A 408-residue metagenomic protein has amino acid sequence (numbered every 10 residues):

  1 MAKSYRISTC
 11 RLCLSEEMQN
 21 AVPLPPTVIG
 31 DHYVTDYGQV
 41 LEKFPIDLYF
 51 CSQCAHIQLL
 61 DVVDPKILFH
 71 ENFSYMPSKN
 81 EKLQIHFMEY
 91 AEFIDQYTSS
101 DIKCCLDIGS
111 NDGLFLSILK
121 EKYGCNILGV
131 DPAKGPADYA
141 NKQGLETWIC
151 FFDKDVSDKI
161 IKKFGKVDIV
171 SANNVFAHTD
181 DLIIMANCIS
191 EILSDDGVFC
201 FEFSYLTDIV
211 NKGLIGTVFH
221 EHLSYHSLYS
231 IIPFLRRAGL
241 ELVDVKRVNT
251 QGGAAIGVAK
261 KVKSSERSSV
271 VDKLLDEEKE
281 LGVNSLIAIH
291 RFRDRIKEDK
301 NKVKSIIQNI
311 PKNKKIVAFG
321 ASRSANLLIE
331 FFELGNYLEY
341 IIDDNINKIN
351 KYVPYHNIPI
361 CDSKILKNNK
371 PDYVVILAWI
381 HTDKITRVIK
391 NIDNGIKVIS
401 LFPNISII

Functional and structural regions predicted by a protein language model:
A2-E81, K246, I256: N-terminal juxtadomain amphipathic helix that follows a signal peptide/anchor or precedes a small N-terminal auxiliary
L41-Y139, L214, F219, S224 (+2 more regions): Extended interfacial segments that mediate partner engagement and assembly in macromolecular machines
I94, I118, K263-I408: Hydrophobic, well-ordered beta-alpha structural blocks that scaffold small-molecule cofactor pockets
I118-D155, Y340, I346-I349: Class I SAM-dependent methyltransferase SAM/SAH-binding core
D168-S171: A conserved beta-strand element that flanks and buttresses the S-adenosyl-L-methionine
I183-V198: A short glycine-rich, Lys/Arg-flanked "PGG" loop and its adjoining helix->strand segment in the class I
D196-S204, S400: Conserved beta-strand signature within the Rossmann-like core of class I S-adenosyl-L-methionine
F201-S224, L228-S230: Short, glycine-/aromatic-enriched active-site segment of Class I SAM-dependent methyltransferases
